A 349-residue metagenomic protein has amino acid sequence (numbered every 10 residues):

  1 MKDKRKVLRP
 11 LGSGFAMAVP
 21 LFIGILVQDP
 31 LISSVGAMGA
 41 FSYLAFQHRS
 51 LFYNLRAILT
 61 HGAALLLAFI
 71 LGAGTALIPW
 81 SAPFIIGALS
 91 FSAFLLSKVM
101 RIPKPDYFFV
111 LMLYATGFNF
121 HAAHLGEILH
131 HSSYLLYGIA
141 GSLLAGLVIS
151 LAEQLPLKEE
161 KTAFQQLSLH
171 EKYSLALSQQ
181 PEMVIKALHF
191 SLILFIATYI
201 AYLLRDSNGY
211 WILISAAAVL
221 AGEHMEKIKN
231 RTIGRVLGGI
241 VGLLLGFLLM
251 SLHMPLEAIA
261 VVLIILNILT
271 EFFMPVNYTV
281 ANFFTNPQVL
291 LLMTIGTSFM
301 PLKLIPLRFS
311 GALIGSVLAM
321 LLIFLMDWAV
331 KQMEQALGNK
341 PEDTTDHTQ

Functional and structural regions predicted by a protein language model:
M1-V110, Y114-F283, L290-Q349: Alpha-helical transmembrane segments and their membrane-interface boundaries that form or gate the permeation pathway
